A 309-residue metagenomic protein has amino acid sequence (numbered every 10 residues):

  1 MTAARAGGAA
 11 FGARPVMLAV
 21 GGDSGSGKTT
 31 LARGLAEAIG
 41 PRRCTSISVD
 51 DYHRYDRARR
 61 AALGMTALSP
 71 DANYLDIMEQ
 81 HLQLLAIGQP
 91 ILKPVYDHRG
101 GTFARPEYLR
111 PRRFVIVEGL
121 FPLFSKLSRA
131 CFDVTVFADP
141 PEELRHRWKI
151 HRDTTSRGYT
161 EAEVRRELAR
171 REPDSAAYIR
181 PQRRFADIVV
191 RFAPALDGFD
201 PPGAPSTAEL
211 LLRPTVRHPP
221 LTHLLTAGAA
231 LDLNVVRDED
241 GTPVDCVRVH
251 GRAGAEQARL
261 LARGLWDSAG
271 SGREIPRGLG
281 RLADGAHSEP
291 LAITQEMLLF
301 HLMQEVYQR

Functional and structural regions predicted by a protein language model:
M1-F11: Pre-Walker A adenine-sensing motif
M17-A19: Short hydrophobic/aromatic beta-strand immediately N-terminal to the Walker A/P-loop
S24: The conserved Walker
K28: Conserved lysine of the Walker
L31, L35: Hydrophobic positions on the alpha1 helix immediately C-terminal to the Walker A/P-loop
P41-S48, R54-F103, F114: Conserved nucleotide-sensing/catalytic segment adjacent to the nucleotide-binding pocket in NTP-handling enzymes
P106-T154, S206-A208, L231: ATP-dependent NMP and nucleoside kinases share a basic, alpha-helical "lid"
R152-R309: C-terminal accessory "lid"/substrate-recognition subdomains
